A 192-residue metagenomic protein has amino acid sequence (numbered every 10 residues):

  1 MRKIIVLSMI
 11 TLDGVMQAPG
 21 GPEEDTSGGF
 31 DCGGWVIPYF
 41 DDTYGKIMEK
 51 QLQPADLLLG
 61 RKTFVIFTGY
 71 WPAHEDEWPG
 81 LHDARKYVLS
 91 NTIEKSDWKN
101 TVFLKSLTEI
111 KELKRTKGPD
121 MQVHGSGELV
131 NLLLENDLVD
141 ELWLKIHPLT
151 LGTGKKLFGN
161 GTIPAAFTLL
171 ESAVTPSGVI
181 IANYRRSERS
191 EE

Functional and structural regions predicted by a protein language model:
M1-L138, P148-E192: Portal/gating segments that form or line small-molecule/metal binding sites
K145: Non-cysteine beta-strand/loop elements that form the S-adenosyl-L-methionine
